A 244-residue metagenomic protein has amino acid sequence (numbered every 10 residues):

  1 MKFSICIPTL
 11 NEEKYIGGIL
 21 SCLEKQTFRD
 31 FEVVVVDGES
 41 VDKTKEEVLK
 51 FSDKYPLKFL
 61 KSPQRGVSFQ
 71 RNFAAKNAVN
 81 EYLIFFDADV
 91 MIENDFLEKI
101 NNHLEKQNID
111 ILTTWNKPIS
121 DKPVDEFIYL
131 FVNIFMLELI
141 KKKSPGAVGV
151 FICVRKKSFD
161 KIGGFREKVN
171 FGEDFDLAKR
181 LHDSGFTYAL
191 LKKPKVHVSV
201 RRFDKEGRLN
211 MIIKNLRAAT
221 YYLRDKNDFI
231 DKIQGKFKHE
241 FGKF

Functional and structural regions predicted by a protein language model:
E12-K25: Short, well-formed alpha-helical segments that are part of the catalytic scaffolds of diverse glycosyltransferases
D37-E46, Q64, V90: A conserved acidic beta->alpha catalytic loop
K43, A88-N102, K179: Acidic donor-binding/catalytic loop of UDP-sugar-dependent glycosyltransferases, especially processive GT2
S62-A78: Glycine-rich, basic loop-to-helix element that forms the pyrophosphate-binding segment of sugar-nucleotide handling
L83: Short aromatic/hydrophobic "clamp" motif used to bind/position activated sugar donors
D95-V124: Conserved donor NDP-sugar-binding/catalytic core segment of glycosyltransferases
T113-V150: Short, flexible, basic/aromatic active-site loop/helix in glycosyltransferases
F171-L177: Acidic donor-binding loop at a coil-to-helix junction in glycosyltransferase catalytic cores that engages
